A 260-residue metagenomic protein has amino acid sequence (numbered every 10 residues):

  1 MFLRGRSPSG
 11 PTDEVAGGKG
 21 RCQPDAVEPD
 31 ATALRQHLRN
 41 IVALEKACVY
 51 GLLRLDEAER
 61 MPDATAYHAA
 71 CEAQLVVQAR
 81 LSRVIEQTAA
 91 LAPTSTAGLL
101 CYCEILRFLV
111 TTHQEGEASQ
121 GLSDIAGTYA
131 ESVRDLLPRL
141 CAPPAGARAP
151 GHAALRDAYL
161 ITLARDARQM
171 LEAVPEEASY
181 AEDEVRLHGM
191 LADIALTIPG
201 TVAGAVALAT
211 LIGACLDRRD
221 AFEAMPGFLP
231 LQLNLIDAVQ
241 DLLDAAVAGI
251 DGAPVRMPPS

Functional and structural regions predicted by a protein language model:
M1-S260: Sequence/structural signature of long amphipathic alpha-helices that form protein-protein interaction faces
